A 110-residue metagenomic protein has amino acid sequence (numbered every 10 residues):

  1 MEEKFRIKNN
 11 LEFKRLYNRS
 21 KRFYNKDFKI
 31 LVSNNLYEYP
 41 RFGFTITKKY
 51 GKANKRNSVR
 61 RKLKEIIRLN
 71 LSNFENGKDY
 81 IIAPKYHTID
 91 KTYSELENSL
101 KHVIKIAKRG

Functional and structural regions predicted by a protein language model:
M1-G110: Positively charged, solvent-exposed patches that mediate nucleic-acid binding
